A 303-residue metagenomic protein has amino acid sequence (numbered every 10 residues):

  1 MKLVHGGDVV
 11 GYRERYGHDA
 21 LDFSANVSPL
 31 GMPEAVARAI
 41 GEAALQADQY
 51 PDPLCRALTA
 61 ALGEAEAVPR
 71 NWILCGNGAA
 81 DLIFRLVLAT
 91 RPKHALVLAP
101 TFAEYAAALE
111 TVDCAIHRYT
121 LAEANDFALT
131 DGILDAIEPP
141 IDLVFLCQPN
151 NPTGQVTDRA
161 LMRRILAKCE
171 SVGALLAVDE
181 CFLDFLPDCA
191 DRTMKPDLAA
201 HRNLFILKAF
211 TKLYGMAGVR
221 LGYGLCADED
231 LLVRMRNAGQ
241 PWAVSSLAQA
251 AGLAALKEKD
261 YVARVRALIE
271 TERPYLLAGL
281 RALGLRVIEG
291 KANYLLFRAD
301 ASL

Functional and structural regions predicted by a protein language model:
M1-Q49, P139: N-terminal "arm"/small-domain region of PLP-dependent enzymes with the aminotransferase-like
G31-P33, N203-R281, L285-I288: PLP-dependent aminotransferase class I/II
P51, G63-R85: Short loop-beta-helix segment that forms the pyridoxal 5′-phosphate
P69-I73, H94, E180, R202-N203: Short acidic capping loops at alpha-helix termini that bridge into adjacent secondary structure
A89-E110: Conserved PLP-anchoring active-site segment centered on the Schiff-base-forming lysine
H117, E123-L186, L296: Active-site phosphate-binding strand-loop segment of PLP-dependent enzymes
A227, L296-S302: Conserved PLP-binding active-site segment of the aspartate aminotransferase-like
I288-Y294: Short Gly/Ser/Thr- and Asp/Glu-enriched loop/turn motifs at secondary-structure junctions
